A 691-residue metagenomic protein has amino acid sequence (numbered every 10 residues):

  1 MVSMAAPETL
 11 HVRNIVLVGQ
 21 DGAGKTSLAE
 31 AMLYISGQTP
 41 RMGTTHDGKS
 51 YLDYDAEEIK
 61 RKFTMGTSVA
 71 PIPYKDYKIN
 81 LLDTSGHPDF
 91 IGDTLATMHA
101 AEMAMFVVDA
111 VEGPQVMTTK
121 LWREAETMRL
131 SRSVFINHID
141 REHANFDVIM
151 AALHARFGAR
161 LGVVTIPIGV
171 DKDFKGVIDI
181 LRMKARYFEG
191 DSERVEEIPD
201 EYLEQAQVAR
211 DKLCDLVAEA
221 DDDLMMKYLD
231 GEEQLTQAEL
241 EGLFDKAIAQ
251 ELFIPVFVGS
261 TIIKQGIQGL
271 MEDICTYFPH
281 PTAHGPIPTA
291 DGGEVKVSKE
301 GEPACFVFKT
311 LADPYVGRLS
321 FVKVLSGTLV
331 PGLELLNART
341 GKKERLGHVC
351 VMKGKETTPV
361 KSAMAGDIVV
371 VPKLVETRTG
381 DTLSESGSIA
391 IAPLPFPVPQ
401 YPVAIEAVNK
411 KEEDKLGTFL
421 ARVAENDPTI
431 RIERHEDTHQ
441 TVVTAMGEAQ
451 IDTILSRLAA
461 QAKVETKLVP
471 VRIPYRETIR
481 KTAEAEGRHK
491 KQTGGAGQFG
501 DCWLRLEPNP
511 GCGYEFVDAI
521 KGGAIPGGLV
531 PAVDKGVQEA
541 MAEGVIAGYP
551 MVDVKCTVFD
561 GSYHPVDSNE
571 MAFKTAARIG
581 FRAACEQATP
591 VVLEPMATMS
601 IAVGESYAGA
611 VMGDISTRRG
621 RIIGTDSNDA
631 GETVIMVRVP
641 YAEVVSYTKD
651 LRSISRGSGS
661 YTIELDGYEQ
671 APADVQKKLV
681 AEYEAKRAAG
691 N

Functional and structural regions predicted by a protein language model:
M1-N691: Structural and coupling elements of P-loop NTPases
